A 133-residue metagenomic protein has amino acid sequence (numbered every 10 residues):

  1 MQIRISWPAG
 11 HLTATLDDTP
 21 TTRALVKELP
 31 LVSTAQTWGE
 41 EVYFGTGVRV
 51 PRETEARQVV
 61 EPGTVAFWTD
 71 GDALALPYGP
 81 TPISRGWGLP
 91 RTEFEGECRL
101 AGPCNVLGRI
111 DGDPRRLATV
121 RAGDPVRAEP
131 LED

Functional and structural regions predicted by a protein language model:
M1-Q2: Helix-rich terminal scaffold detector
I5: Short aromatic-centered micro-motifs
P8: Hydrophobic alpha-helical positions that pack around
H11, D17-A24, E28-D133: Glycine-rich active-site loops that engage anionic ligands at enzyme catalytic sites
